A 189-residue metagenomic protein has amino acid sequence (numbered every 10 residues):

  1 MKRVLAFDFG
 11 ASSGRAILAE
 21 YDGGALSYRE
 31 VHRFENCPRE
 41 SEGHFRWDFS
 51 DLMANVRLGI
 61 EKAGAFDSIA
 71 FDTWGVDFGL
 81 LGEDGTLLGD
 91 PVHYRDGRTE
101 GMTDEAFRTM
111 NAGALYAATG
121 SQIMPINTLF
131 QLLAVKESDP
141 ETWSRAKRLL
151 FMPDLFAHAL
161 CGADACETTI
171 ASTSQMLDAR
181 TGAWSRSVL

Functional and structural regions predicted by a protein language model:
M1-G89, A117, R145: N-terminal glycine/serine-rich phosphate-binding loop of ATP-dependent small-molecule kinases, especially carbohydrate
F9-A11, Y116-L189: Gly/Ser/Thr-rich active-site cleft segment
H32-F34, V92-H93, I170-A171: Residue-level structural signal for beta-strand termini and adjacent loop
R39-G43, G101-E105, M176-D178: Short, charged, surface-exposed secondary-structure boundary motifs
R46, A106-M110: Short, surface-exposed amphipathic charged segments that create phosphate/polyanion-binding patches used for binding
L52, V56, T99, T128: Conserved donor sugar-nucleotide recognition element shared by glycan-biosynthetic enzymes
T86, G101, E141-W143: Short helix-loop capping/hinge motifs at secondary-structure junctions, enriched in acidic/polar residues
D96: Carbohydrate-associated surface elements
